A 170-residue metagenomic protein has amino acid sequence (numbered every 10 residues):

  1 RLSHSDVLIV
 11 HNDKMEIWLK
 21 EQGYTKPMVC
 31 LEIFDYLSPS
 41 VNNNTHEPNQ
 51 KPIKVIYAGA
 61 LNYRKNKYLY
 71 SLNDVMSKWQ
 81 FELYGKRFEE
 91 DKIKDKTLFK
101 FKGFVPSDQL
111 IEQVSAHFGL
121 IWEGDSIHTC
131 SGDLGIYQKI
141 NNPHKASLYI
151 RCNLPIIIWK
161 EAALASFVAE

Functional and structural regions predicted by a protein language model:
R1, L37, Q138: Nucleotide-sugar donor phosphate/pyrophosphate-binding loop at the beta->alpha transition of glycosyltransferases
S3-L8, Q80-F81, C152-I156: Short active-site oxyanion
H4-D6, K96, A116-H117: Short, well-ordered alpha-helix to beta-strand connector turns
H4-M28, F88, A162, S166-F167: A short, active-site helix/loop in glycosyltransferases that binds the activated sugar's phosphate group
K14, I33-F34: Carbohydrate-associated surface elements
Y36-E112: Conserved catalytic-core segment of nucleotide-activated headgroup transferases in glycan assembly
L110-R151, I157-S166: Nucleotide-sugar-dependent
E170: A short acidic/histidine/glycine-rich donor-binding loop in glycosyltransferase catalytic cores
